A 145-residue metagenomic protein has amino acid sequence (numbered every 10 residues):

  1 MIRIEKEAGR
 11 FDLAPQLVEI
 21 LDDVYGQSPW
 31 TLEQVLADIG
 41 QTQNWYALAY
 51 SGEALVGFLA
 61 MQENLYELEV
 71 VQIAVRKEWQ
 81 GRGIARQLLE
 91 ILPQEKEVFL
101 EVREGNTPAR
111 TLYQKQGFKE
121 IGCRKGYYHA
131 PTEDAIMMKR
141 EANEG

Functional and structural regions predicted by a protein language model:
R3-E78, L89-I91, E141-E144: Acetyl-CoA-dependent GNAT
D23-Q27, Q62, E101, Q116 (+1 more regions): Histidine kinase transmitter module recognition
T42-Q43, Q94-K96, G117: Residues at helix C-cap/C′ positions in short coil/turn segments immediately following an alpha-helix
V70, V98-V102: Conserved hydrophobic beta-strand within the GNAT/NAT acetyltransferase core sheet that lines the active-site cleft
V75, G81-Q94, T107-K115: Conserved acetyl-CoA-binding loop-helix of GNAT-fold acetyltransferases
R103-T107, G126-G145: C-terminal "cap" of GNAT-fold acetyltransferases
Y113, F118, M138: Conserved active-site tyrosine of GNAT-family acetyltransferases
E120-G122: A secondary-structure capping/hinge motif
